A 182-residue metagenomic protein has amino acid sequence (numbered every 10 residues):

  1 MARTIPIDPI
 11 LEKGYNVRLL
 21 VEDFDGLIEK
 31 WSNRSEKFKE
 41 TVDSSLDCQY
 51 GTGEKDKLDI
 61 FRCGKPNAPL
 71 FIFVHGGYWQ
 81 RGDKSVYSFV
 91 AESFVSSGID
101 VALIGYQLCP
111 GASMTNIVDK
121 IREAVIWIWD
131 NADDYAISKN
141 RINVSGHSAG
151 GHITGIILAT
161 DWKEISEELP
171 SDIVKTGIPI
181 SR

Functional and structural regions predicted by a protein language model:
P6, L108-P110, T115, Y135 (+1 more regions): Non-catalytic, mobile gating and regulatory segments of ester bond hydrolases
G14-P66: N-terminal cap/lid segment of alpha/beta-hydrolase-fold proteins
A68-G77: Short beta-strand element of the alpha/beta-hydrolase
G77, D100, G105-C109: Short beta-to-alpha linker loops that shape the active-site pocket of alpha/beta-hydrolase fold enzymes
R81-S88, G111-A112: Short N-terminal helix/helix-N-cap motif within the alpha/beta-hydrolase-1
S85-L103: Short amphipathic alpha-helix adjacent to the substrate-entry channel of hydrolases
A112-D134: Alpha/beta-hydrolase active-site loop
I126-R182: Primarily recognizes the serine-hydrolase "nucleophile elbow" in alpha/beta-hydrolase and SGNH/GDSL folds
